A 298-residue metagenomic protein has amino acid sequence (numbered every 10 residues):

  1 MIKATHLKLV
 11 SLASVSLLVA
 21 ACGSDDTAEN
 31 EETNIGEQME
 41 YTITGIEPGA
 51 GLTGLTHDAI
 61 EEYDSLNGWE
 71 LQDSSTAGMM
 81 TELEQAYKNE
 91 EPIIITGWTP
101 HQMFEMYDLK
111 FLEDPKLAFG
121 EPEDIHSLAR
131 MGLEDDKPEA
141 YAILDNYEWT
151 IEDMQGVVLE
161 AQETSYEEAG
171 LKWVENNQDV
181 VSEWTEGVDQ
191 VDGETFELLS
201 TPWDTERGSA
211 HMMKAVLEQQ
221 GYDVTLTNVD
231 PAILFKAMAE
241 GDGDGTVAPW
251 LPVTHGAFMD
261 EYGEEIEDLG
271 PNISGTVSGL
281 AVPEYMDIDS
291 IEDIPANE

Functional and structural regions predicted by a protein language model:
L17-A21: C-terminal motif of bacterial Sec signal peptides marking the signal peptidase cleavage site
C22-T33: Bacterial lipoprotein signal-peptidase II cleavage site
E31-T44, R130, E148-I151, I266-E298: A conserved helix-loop-strand patch within extracytoplasmic ligand-binding domains of the periplasmic binding
T33, E37-G45, L144, D192-T205 (+1 more regions): Short, well-ordered beta-strand elements
T42-I46, A50-L55, P138-T185, M286-E298: Ligand-binding clefts/hinges and TM-proximal coupling segments of bilobed small-molecule sensing domains
L71-E82, W203-D204, T225-A237: Short helix-initiation/N-cap motifs at beta->coil->alpha
M80-Y87, H101-D108, A210, A232-E264: Pocket-flanking alpha-helical
M103-D145, P271-G279: Periplasmic-binding protein-like
